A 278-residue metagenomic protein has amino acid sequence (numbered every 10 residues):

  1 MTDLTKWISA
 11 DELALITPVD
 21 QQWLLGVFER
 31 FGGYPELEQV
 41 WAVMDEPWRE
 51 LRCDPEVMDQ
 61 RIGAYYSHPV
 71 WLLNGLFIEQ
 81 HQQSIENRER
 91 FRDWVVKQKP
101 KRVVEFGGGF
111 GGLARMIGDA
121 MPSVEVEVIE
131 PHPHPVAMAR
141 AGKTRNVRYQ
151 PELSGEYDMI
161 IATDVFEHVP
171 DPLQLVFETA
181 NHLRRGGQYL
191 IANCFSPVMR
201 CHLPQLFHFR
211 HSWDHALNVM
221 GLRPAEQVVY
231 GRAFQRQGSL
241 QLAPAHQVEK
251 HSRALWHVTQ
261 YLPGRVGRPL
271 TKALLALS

Functional and structural regions predicted by a protein language model:
M1-Y157, R200-L277: Conserved N-terminal segment of class I S-adenosyl-L-methionine
I117, T179-A180: Class I S-adenosylmethionine-dependent transferase superfamily signal
Q150, N181, Q188-Y189: Catalytic core segments in nucleotide and nucleic-acid processing enzymes
I161: A conserved beta-strand element that flanks and buttresses the S-adenosyl-L-methionine
V165: Hydrophobic adenine-recognition pocket in adenosine-nucleotide-binding enzymes
V169-E178: A short, conserved alpha-helix within the catalytic core of class I
V169-P170, L183-R185: Helix-to-beta-strand junctions that scaffold the AdoMet/dcAdoMet cofactor pocket in Class I SAM-dependent enzymes
G186-C194: Conserved beta-strand signature within the Rossmann-like core of class I S-adenosyl-L-methionine
